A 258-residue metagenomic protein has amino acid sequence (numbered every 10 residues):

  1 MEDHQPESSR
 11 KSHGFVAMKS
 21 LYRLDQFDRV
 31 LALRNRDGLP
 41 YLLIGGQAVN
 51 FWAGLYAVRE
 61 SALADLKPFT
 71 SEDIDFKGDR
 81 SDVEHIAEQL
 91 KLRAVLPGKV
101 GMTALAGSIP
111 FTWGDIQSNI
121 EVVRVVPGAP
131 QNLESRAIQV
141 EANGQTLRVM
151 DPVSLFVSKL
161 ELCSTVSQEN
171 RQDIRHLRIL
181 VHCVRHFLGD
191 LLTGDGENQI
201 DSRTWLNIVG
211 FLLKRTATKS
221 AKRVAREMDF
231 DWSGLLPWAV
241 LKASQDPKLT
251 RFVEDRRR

Functional and structural regions predicted by a protein language model:
M1-R258: Compositionally biased terminal segments of proteins
